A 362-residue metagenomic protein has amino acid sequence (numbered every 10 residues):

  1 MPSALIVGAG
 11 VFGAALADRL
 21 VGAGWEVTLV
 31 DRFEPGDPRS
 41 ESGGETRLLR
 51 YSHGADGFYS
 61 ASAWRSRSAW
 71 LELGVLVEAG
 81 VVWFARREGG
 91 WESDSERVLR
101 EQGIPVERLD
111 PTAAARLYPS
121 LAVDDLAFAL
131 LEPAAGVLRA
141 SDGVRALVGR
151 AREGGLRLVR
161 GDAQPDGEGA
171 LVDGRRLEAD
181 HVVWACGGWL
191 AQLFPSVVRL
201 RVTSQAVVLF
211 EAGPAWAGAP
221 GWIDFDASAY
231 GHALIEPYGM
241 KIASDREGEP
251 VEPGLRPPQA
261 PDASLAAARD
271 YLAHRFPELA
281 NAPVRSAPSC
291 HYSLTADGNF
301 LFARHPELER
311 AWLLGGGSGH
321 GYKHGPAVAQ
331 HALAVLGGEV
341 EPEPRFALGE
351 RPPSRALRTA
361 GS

Functional and structural regions predicted by a protein language model:
M1-F12: Beta1/beta-strand and adjacent pyrophosphate-binding region of the FAD-binding site in flavoprotein oxidoreductases
V7, L177-W189, A329: Short hydrophobic core segments
D18-G22, V75-V77, G188-E307: Active-site substrate-recognition segment that forms the wall of the catalytic cavity or substrate channel
V21-E41: Glycine-rich FAD pyrophosphate-binding loop
E45-L117, L126-F128: Dinucleotide-binding Rossmann-like beta1-alpha1 core, especially the glycine-rich loop that anchors the ADP
A61, W83-W91, L130-G149, Q259-S264: Short beta-strand to alpha-helix junction loop
R157-L171: A conserved short coil-to-beta-strand element within the FAD-binding core of flavoproteins
F276-S362: C-terminal catalytic lobe of FAD-dependent flavoproteins
